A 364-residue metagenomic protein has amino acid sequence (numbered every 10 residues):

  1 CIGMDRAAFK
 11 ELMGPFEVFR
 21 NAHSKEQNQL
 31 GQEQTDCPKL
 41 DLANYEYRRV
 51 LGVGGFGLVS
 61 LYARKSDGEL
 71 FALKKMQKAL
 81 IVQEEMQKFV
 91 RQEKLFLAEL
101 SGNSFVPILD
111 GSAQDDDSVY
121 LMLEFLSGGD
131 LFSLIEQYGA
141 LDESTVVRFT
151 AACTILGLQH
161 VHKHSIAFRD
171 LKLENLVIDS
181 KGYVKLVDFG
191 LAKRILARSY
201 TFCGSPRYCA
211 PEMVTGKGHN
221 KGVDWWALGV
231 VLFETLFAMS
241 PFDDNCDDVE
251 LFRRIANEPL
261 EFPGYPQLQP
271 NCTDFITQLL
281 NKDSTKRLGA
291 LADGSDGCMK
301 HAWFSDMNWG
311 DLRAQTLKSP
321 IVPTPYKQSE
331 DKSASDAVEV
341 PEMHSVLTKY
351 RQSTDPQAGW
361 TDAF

Functional and structural regions predicted by a protein language model:
R48-V59: Protein kinase glycine-rich loop
L58-L80: Glycine-rich ATP phosphate-binding loop
I108-D117: Short beta-strand micro-motifs within the conserved protein kinase catalytic domain, predominantly in the N-lobe
D116-D130: Conserved short submotifs of the Hanks-type protein kinase catalytic core that shape the nucleotide-binding pocket
T150-A151: Activation segment signature within eukaryotic-like protein kinase domains
C272, R313-F364: Eukaryotic Ser/Thr kinase distal regulatory-tail detector
